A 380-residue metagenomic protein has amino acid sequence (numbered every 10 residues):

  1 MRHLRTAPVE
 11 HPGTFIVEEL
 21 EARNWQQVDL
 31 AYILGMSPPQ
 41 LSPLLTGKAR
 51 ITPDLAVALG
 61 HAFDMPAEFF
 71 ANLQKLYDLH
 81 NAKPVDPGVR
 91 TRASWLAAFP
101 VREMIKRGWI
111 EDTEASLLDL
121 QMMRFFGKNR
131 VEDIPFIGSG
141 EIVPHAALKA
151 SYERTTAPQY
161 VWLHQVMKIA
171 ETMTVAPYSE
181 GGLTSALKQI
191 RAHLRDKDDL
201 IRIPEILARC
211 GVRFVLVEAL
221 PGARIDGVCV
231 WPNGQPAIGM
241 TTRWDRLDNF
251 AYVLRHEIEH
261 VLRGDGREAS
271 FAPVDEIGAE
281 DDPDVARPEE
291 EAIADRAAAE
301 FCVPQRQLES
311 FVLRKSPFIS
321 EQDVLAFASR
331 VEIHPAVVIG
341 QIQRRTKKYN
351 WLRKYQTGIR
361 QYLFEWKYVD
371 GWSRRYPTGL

Functional and structural regions predicted by a protein language model:
R2-L380: Active-site hotspot residues in diverse enzymes, especially metal/ion-binding acidic/histidine motifs
